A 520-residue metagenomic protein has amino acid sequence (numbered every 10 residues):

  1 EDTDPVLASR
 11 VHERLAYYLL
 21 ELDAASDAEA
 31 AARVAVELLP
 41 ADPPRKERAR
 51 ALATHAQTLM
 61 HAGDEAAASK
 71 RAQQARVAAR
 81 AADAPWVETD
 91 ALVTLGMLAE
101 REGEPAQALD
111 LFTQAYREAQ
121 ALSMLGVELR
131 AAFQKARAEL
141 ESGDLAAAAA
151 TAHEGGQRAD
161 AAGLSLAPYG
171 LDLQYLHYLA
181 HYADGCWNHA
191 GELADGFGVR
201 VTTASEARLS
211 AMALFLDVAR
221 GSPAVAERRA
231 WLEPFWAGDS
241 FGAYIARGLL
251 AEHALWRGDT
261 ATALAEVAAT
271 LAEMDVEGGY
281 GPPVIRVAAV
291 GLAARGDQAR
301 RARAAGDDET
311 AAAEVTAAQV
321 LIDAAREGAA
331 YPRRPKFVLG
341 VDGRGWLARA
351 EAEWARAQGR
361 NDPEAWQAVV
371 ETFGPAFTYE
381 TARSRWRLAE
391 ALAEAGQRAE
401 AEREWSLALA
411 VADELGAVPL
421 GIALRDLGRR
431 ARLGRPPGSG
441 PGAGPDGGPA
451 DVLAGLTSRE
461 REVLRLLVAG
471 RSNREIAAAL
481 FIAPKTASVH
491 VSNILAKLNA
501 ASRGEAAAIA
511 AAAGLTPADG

Functional and structural regions predicted by a protein language model:
E1, R33-P43, Q73-D83, T113-M124 (+7 more regions): Amphipathic alpha-helical segments of tetratricopeptide repeats
V6, K46, W86, G126 (+7 more regions): Residue signature of alpha-solenoid helical repeat architecture, marking inter-repeat boundaries and helix-start
S9-A24, E47-D64, V87-E104, V127-D144 (+7 more regions): Tandem amphipathic alpha-helical repeat scaffolds
L19-A31, M60-A66, Y244-A246, M274-Q358 (+3 more regions): Amphipathic helix-loop-helix modules that constitute alpha-helical solenoid scaffolds
D27-V34, A67-Q74, Q107-L111: Structural signature of tandem alpha-helical TPR/SEL1-like repeats, specifically the intra-repeat loop/turn
A28, A68, A108, A148 (+5 more regions): Single-residue signature of alpha-solenoid repeat helices
W354, R360, T378-E380, W386-D446 (+1 more regions): N-terminal regulatory/sensing modules of transcriptional regulators
R429, G440-A501, E505-G520: Helix-turn-helix DNA-binding segment
